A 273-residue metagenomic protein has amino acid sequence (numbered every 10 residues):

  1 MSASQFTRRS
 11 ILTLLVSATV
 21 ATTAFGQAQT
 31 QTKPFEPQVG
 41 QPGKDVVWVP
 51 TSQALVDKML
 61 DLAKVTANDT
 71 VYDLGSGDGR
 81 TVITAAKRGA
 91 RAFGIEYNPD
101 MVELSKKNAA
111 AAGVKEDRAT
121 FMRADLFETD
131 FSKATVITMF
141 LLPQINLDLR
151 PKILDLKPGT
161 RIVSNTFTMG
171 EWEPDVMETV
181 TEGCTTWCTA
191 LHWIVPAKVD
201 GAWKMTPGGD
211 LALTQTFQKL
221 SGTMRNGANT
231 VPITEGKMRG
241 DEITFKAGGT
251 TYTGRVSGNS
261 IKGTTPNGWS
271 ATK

Functional and structural regions predicted by a protein language model:
S2-A18: N-terminal secretory signal peptides and thylakoid transit peptides that target proteins across membranes
S10, Q27-D69: S-adenosyl-L-methionine
N68-G77: Conserved class I S-adenosyl-L-methionine
D78-A90: Conserved SAM-binding loop of SAM-dependent methyltransferases across substrates and taxa, primarily the Class I
R91-E96: Conserved SAM-binding motif I beta-strand of class I
P99-K133: S-adenosyl-L-methionine
N146-V199: C-terminal substrate-binding/active-site "lid" region of AdoMet-derived donor-dependent transferases
A197-N267, T272: Central antiparallel beta-sheet cores of small beta-barrel/beta-sandwich binding domains
